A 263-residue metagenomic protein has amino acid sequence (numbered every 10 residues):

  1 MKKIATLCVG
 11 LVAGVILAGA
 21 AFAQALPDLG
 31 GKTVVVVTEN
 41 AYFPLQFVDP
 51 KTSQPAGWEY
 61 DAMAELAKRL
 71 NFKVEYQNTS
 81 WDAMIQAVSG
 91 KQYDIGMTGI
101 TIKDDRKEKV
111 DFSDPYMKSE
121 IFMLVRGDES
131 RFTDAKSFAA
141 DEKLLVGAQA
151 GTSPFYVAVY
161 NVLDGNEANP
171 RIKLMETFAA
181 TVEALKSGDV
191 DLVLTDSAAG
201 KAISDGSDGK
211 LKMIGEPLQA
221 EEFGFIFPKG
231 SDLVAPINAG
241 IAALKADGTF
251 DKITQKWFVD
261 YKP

Functional and structural regions predicted by a protein language model:
Q24, K73, G151-I172, K212-M213 (+1 more regions): Ligand-binding clefts/hinges and TM-proximal coupling segments of bilobed small-molecule sensing domains
A25-G99, E108, D247: Extracytoplasmic small-molecule ligand-binding "clamshell" domains of the periplasmic binding protein/Venus flytrap
N40, K118-F122, S197, S204-A242 (+1 more regions): Periplasmic-binding protein-like
Q46-P50, M63-L70, S153-L174, S204-D208: Ligand-binding cleft/hinge of the Venus flytrap
Y60, E75-Q86, R131-T133, I172-E183 (+1 more regions): Short helix-initiation/N-cap motifs at beta->coil->alpha
F72-K73, G90-T98, E142-L145, T177 (+2 more regions): Alpha-to-beta junction loops
D82-Q86, I100-E108, V157-Y160, K186 (+1 more regions): A ligand-binding cleft/hinge motif common to bilobed small-molecule-binding domains
G127-L145: Flexible hinge/capping segments at coil-to-helix
